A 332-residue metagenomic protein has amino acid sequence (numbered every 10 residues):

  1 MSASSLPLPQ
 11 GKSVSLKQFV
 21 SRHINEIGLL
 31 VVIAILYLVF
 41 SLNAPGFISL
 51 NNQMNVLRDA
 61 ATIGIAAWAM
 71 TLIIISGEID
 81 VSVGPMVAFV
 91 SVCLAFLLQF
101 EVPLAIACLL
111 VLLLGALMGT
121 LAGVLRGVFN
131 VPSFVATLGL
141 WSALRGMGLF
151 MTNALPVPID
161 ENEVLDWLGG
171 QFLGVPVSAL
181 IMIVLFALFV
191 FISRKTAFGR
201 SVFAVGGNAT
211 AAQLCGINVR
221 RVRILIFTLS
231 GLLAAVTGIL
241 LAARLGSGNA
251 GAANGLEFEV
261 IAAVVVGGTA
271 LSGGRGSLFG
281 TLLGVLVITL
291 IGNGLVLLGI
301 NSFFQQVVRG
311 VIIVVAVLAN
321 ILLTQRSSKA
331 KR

Functional and structural regions predicted by a protein language model:
M1-L36, L214-R221, L295-R332: Cytosolic-side transmembrane-helix boundaries in multi-pass membrane proteins
V14-S21, I79, Q99, L114-V157 (+3 more regions): Short loop segments and helix-boundary regions at transmembrane helix junctions of multi-pass inner-membrane proteins
V32-I48, S76, G148-P156, V190-A197: Structural signal for alpha-helical transmembrane segments and their membrane-water exit/capping regions in multi-pass
L36-F100, V124-N130, V264, G268-L278 (+1 more regions): Single transmembrane alpha-helix segments in multi-pass membrane proteins
D59-A69, P85-F89, L113, L117-T120 (+4 more regions): Hydrophobic alpha-helical segments embedded in the membrane of multi-pass proteins
P103-V111, L117-A122, R126, F172-G248: Helix-loop-helix "hairpin" substructures at the membrane interface of multi-pass membrane proteins
F129, S133-T196, V222-L225, R244-A253 (+2 more regions): Transmembrane helix-bundle core of multi-pass membrane transporters and related energy-transducing complexes
A234, R244-G310: Transmembrane alpha-helical segments in multi-pass inner-membrane proteins
